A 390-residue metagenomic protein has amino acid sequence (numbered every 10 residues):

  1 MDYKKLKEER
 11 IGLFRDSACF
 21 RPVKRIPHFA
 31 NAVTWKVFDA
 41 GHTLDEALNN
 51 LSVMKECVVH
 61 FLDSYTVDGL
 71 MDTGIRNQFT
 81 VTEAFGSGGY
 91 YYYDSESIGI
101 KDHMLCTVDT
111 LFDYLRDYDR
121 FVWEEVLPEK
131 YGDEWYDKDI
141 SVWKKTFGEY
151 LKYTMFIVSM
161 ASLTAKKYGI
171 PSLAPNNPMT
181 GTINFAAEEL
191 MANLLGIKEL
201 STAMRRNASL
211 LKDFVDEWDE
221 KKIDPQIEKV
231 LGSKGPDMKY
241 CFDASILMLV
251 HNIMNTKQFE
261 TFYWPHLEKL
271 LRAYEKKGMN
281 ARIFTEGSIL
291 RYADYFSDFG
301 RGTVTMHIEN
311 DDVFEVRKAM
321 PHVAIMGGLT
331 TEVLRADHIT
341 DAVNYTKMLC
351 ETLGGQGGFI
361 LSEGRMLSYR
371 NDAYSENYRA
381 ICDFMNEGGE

Functional and structural regions predicted by a protein language model:
M1-E390: Catalytic cores of TIM-barrel enzymes
